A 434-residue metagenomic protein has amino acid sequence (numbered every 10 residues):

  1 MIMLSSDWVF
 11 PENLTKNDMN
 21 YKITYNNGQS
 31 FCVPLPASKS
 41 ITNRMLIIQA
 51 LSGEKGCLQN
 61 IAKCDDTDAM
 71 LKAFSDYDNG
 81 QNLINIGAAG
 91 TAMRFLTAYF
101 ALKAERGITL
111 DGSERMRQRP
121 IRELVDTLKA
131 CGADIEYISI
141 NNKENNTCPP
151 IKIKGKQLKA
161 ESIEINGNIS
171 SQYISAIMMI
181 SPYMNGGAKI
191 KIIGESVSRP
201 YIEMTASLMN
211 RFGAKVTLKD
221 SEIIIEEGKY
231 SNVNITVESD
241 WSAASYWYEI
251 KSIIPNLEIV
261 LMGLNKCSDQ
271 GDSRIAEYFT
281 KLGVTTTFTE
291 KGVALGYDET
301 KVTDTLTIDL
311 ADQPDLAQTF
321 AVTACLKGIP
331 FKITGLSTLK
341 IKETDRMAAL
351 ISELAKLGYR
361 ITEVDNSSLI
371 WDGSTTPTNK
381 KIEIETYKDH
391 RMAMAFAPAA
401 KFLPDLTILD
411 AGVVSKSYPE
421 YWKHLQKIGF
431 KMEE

Functional and structural regions predicted by a protein language model:
L4-E434: Structural preference for solvent-exposed beta-strand-turn elements and adjacent flexible terminal/loop segments within
